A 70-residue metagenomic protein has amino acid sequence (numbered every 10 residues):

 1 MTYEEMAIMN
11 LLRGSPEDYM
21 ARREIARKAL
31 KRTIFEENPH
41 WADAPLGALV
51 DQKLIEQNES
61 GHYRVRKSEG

Functional and structural regions predicted by a protein language model:
M1-Y19: Short alpha-helical segments that sit at the start of domains
Y3-E5, R27, A42: Short amphipathic alpha-helical segments that mediate assembly, nucleic-acid/protein binding, or membrane association
L11, K28, P45-A48: Alpha-helical recognition domains of nuclear gene-regulatory proteins
D18-K31: Short acidic, hydrophobic short linear motifs in intrinsically disordered regions
A26, E59-G70: Short, cationic-aromatic polyanion-contact patches
F35-D51: Short amphipathic alpha-helical interaction segments
V50-S60: A short, conserved structural fragment
